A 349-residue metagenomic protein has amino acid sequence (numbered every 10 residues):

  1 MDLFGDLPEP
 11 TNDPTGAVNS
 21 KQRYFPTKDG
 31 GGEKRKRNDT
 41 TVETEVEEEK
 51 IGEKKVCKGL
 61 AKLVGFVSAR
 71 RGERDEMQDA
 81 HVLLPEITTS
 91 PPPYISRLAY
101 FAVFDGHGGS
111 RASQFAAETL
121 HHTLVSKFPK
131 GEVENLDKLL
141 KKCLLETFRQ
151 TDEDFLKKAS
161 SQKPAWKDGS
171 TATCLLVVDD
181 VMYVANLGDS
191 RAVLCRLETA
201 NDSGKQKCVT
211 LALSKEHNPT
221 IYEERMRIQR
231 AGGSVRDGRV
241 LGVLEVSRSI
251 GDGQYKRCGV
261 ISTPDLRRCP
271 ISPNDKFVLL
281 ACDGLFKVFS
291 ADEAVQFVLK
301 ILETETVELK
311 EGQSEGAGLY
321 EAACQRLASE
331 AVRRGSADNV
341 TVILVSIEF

Functional and structural regions predicted by a protein language model:
M1-F349: PP2C/PPM-type serine/threonine phosphatase catalytic domain
